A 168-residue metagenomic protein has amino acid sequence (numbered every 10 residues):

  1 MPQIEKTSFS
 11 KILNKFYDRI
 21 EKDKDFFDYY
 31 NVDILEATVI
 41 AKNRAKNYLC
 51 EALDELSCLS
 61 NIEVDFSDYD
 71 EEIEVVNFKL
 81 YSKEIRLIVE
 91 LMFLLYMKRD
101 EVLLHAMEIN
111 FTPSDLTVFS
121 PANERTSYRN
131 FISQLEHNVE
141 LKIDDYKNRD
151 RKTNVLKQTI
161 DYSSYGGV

Functional and structural regions predicted by a protein language model:
M1-L80, D145-N148, K152-V168: Conserved short "hinge" loops at termini or chain/domain junctions
I12-F16, A45, L49-A52, L103 (+4 more regions): Generic structural signal of hydrophobic/aromatic residues within well-ordered alpha-helices of folded domains
D54-S57, L104, T117: Compositionally biased amphipathic helical and low-complexity segments enriched in hydrophobic
N61-D65, M97-I109: Short, solvent-exposed secondary-structure capping/transition elements
Y69-S82, N110-P121, R125: Short, exposed interaction segments that mediate macromolecular assembly or regulatory contacts
Y81-V102: Elongated alpha-helical scaffolds
E84-L91, T117-R129, Q158-V168: A short, terminal or domain-edge coil/loop segment
S120-L156: Polybasic, proline/glycine-rich intrinsically disordered low-complexity segments
